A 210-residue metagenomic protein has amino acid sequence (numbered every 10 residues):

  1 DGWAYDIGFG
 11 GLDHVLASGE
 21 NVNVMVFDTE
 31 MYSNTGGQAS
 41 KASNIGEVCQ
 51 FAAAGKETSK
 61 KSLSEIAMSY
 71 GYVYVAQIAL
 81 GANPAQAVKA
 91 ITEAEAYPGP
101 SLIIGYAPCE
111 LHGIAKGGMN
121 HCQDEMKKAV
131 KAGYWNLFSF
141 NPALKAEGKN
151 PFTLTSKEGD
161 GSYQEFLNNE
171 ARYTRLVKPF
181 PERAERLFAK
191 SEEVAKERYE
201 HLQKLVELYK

Functional and structural regions predicted by a protein language model:
D1-G2: Active-site metal-binding loops of divalent metal-dependent hydrolases
D6-V22, F27-K157: Glycine-rich ThDP/TPP pyrophosphate-binding loop and its adjacent helix/strand module within ThDP-dependent enzymes
M119-K210: Conserved acidic/glycine
